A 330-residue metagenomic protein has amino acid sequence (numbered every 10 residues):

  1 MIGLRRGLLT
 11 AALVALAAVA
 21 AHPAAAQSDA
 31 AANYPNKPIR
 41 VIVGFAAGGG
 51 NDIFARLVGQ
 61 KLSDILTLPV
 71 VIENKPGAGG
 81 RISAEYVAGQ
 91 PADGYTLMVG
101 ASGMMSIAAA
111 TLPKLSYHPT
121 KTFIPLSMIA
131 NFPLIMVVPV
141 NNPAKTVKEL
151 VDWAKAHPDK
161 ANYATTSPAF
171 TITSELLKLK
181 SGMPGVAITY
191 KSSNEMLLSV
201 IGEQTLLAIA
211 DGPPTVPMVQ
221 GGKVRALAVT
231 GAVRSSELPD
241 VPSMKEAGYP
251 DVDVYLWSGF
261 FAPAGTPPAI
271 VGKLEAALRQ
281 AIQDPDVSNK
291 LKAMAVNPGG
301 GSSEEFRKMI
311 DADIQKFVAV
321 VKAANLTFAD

Functional and structural regions predicted by a protein language model:
M1-N36, A329-D330: Short, low-complexity disordered leader/linker segments with a strong preference for bacterial N-terminal type II
A26-K121, D159-A161, A169-F170, G182-L207 (+4 more regions): N-terminal (or domain-start) structured segment
N36-P38, K180-S181, E246, P268-D330: An extracytoplasmic/periplasmic, membrane-proximal ligand-sensing/linker region
G89-Y95, A110-E195, M244, W257-K290: Hinge/capping helix and adjacent helix->loop/strand transition within the periplasmic-binding protein
A101-S102, V140, D211-P213, G231-A232 (+1 more regions): Short secondary-structure boundary segments
N131, T215-P285, A312-Q315, A329: C-terminal lobe and pocket-closing loops of periplasmic/extracytoplasmic Venus-flytrap solute-binding proteins
